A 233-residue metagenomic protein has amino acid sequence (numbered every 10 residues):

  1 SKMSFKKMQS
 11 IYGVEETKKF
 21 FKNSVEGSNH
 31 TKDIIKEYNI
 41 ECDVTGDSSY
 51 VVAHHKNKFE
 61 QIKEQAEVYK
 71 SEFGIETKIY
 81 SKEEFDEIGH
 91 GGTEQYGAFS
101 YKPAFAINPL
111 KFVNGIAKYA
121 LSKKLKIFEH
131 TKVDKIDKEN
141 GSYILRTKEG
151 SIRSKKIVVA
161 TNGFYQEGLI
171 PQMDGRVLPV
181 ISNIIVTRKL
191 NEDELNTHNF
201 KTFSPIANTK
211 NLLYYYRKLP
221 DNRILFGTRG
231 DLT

Functional and structural regions predicted by a protein language model:
S1-K82: Dinucleotide-binding Rossmann-like beta1-alpha1 core, especially the glycine-rich loop that anchors the ADP
K2-K6, H90-G91, D221-I224, D231: Short connector loops/turns at beta-strand edges and beta->alpha or beta->beta junctions
Y12, S48, P103, T228-L232: Short, histidine-centered active-site or binding-site loop motifs used for metal coordination, general acid-base
T17-F20, S24-S28, K58-I62, F105 (+5 more regions): Generic structural signal for well-ordered, non-membrane alpha-helical segments in soluble metabolic enzymes
N29-H30, E37-T45, V133-K135, N140-D193 (+1 more regions): Active-site substrate-recognition segment that forms the wall of the catalytic cavity or substrate channel
D47-S49, Y96-A98, S182: Short, solvent-exposed beta-strand edge segments and adjacent coil->beta transition regions
E60-S71, G92-K156: Helical element adjacent to the flavin cofactor pocket in flavoenzyme catalytic cores
E84-T93: Flexible hinge/switch segments at interdomain interfaces of large molecular machines
